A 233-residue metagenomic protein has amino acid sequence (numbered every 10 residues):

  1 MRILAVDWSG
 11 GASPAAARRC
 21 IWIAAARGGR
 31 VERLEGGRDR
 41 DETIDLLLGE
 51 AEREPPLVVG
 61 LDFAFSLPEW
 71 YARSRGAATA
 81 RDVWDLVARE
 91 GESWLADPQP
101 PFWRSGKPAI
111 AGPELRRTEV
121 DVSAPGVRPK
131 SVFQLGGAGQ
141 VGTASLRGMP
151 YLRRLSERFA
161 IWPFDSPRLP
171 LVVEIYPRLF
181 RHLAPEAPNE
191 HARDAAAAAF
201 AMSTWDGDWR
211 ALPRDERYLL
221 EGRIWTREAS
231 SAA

Functional and structural regions predicted by a protein language model:
M1-L4, W8-A233: RNase H-like (RuvC/DEDD) metal-dependent nuclease/polynucleotide-processing core
